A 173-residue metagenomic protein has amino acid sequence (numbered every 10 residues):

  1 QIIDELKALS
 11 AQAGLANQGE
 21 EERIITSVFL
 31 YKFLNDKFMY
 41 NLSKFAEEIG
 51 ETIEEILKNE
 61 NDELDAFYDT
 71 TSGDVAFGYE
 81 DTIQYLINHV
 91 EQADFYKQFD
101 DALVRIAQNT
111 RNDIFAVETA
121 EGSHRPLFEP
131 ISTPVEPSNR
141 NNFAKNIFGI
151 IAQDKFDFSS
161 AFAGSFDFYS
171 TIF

Functional and structural regions predicted by a protein language model:
Q1-F173: Non-catalytic, mostly N-terminal accessory regions of nucleic-acid modification and defense proteins
